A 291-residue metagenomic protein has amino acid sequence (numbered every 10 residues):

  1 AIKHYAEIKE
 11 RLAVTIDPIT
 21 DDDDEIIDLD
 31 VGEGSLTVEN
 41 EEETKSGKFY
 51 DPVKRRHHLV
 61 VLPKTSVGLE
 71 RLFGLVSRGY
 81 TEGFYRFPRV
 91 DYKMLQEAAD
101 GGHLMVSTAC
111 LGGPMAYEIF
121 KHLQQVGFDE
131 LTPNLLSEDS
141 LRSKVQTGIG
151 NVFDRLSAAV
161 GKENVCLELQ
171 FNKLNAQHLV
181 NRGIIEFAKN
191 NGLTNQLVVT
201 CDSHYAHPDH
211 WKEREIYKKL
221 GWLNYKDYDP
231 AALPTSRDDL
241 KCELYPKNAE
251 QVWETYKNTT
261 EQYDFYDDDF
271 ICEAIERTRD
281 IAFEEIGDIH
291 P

Functional and structural regions predicted by a protein language model:
A1-P291: Phosphodiester-processing cores and adjacent nucleic acid-binding clamps
